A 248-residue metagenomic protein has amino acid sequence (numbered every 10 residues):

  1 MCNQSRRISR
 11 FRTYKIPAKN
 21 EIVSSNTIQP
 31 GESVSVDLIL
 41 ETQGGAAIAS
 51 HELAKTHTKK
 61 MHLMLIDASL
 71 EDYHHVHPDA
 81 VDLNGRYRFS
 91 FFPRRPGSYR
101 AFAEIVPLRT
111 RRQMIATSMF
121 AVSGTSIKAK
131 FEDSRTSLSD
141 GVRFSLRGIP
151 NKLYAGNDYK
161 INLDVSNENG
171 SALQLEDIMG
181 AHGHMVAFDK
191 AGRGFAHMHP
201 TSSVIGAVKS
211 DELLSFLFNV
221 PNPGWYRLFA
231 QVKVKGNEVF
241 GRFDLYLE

Functional and structural regions predicted by a protein language model:
M1-E248: N-terminal soluble domains immediately following signal/targeting peptides that reside in extracytoplasmic
